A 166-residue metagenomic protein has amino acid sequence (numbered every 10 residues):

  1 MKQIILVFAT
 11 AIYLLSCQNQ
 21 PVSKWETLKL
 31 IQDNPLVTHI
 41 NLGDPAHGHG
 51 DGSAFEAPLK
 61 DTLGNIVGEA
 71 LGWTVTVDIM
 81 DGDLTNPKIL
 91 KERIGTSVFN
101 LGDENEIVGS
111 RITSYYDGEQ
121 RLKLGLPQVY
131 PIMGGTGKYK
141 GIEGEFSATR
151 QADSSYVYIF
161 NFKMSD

Functional and structural regions predicted by a protein language model:
M1-K24: Bacterial Sec-dependent N-terminal signal peptides
C17-D166: Targeting-peptide/extracellular-domain and disordered-appendage signature
